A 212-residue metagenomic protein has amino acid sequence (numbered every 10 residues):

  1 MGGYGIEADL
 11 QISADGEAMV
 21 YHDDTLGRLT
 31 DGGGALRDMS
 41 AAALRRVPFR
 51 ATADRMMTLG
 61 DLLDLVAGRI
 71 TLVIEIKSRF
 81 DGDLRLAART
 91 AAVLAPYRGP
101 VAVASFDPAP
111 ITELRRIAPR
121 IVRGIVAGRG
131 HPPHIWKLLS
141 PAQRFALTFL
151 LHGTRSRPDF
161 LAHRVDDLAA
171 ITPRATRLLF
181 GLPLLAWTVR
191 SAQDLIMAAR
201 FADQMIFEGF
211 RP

Functional and structural regions predicted by a protein language model:
M1-I12, R155-F160: Catalytic domains of carbohydrate-active enzymes, especially glycoside hydrolases
G2-Y4, E17-A18, I70, A102: The start of beta-strands in P-loop NTPase/AAA+ ATPase cores
G5, R85, A95-R98, E113 (+2 more regions): Long, hydrophilic "mature protein body" segments
I6, V122-G124, Q204-I206: Paired acidic/hydrophobic, glycine-rich loop segments that form the ligand-binding mouth/hinge of periplasmic-binding
E7, Y21, V73, I206: Generic enzyme active-site microenvironment
I12-T25: Glycine-rich, proline-tolerant flexible connector loops at the mouths of alpha/beta enzymes
H22-H131, L151-D166: Metal-dependent phosphodiesterase/phospholipase catalytic core, i.e., the His/Asp/Glu-rich active-site region
H134-P212: C-terminal active-site rim and adjoining tail of enzyme catalytic domains
